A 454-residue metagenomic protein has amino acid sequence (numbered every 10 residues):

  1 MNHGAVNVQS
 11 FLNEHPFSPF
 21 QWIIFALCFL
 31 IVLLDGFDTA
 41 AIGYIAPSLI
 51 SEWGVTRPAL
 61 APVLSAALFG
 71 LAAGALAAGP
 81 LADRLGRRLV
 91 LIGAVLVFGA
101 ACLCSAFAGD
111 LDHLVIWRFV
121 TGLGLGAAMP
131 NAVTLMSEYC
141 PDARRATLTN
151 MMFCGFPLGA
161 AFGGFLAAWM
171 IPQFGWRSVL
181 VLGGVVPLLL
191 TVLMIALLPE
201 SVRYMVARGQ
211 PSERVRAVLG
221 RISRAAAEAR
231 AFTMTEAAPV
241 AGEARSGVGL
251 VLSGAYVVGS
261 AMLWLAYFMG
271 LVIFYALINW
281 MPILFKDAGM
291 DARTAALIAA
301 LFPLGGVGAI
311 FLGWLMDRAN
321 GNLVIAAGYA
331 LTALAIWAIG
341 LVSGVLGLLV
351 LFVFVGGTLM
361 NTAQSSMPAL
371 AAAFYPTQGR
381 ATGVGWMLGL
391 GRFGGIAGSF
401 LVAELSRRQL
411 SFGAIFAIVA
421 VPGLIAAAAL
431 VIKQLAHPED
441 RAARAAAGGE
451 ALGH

Functional and structural regions predicted by a protein language model:
M1-E14, L198-A255, R441-H454: Intracellular cytosolic loops and amphipathic helices of Major Facilitator Superfamily
M1-F37: Cytosolic juxtamembrane N-terminal segment immediately preceding the first transmembrane helix of multi-pass
I42-G43, L252-I310: Extracytoplasmic gate region of multi-pass secondary transporters
G54, G86, F107-H113, P141 (+2 more regions): Helix-breaking motifs and short loop linkers at transmembrane-helix boundaries and internal kinks in secondary membrane
A73-L111: Conserved MFS/SLC helix-loop-helix module at the cytosolic interface between two early adjacent transmembrane helices
V97, A101, D112-V120, G347-V355: Paired small-residue
A146-P172, V186-P187, L388-G398: Glycine-rich segments within core transmembrane alpha-helices of 12-TM secondary carriers
P172-G184, E404-V421: A membrane-interface helix-boundary motif in multi-pass transporters
